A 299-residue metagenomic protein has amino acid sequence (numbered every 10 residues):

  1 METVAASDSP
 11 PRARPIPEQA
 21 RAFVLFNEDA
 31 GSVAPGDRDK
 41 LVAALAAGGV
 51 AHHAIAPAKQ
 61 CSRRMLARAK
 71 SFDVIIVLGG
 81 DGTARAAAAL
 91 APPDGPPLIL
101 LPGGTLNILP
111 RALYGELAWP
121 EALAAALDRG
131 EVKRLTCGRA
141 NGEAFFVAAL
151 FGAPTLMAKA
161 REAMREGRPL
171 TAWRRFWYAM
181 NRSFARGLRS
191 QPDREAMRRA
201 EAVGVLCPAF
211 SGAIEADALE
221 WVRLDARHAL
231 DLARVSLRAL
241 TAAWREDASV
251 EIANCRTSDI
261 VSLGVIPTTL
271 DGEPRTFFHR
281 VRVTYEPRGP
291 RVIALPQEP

Functional and structural regions predicted by a protein language model:
M1-I75, R85, E121-A125, E131 (+1 more regions): ATP/NTP phosphate-donor binding region
E2-P10, R223-P299: ATP/nucleoside-binding phosphotransfer catalytic cores, i.e., glycine-rich phosphate-binding loops
P15-P17, A91-D94: Short, conserved loop/helix-junction motifs that constitute active-site signature segments in enzyme catalytic cores
Q19, F72, A200-A202, A218 (+2 more regions): Short, well-ordered alpha-helix to beta-strand connector turns
L25-F26, I55, P93-I99, G103-F210 (+1 more regions): Catalytic core of DAGKc-family lipid kinases
F26-D29, G103, L224-A226, L295: Cofactor-binding loop segments of dinucleotide-utilizing enzymes, especially the Rossmann-like FAD- and NAD(P)+-binding
G36-R38, A87-A91, R111-L113: Short amphipathic alpha-helical segments
V77-D81: N-terminal glycine-rich "phosphate-gripper" loop used for MgATP/nucleotide binding and carboxylate activation
